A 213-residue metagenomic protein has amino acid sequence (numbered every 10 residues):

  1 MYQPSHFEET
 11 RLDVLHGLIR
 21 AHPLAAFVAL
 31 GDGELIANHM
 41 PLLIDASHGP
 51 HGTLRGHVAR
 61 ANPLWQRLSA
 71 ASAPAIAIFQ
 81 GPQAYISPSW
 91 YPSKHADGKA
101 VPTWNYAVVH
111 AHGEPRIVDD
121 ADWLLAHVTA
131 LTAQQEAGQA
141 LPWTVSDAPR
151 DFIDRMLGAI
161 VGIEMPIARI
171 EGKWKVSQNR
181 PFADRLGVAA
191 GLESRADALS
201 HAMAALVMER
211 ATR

Functional and structural regions predicted by a protein language model:
M1-R213: Binding-site signature for planar aromatic cofactors or substrates
